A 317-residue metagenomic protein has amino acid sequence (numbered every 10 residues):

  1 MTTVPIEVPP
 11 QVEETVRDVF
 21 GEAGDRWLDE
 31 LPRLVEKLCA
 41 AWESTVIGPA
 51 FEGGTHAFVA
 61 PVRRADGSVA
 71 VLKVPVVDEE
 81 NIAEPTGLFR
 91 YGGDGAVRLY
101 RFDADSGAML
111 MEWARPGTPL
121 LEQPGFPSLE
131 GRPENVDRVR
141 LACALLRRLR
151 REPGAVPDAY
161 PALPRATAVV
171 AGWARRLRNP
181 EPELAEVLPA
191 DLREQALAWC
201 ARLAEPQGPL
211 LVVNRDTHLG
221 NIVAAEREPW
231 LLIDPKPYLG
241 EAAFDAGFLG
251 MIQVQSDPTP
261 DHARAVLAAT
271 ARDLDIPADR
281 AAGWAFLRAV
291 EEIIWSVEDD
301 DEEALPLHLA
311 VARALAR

Functional and structural regions predicted by a protein language model:
M1-A96, A225-W230, L315-R317: Conserved NTP-binding catalytic cores of kinases and kinase-like/nucleotidyltransferase enzymes across multiple kinase
T2-E13, P119-D191: A cross-family kinase active-site recognition segment
R26-C39, G154-R215, A225, R272: An alpha-helical support segment within catalytic cores of ATP-dependent transferases
L28, P32, D66-L149, T259: A conserved alpha-helical element in kinase catalytic cores
G53-R63, V71, L99, L197-F244: Active-site acidic catalytic loop and adjacent metal/ATP-binding pocket of ATP-dependent phosphoryl transfer enzymes
A224-A278, E302, L307-V311, A316: Active-site Asp-x-Gly
A289-P306: Short amphipathic alpha-helical segments at helix boundaries and their inter-helical linkers
